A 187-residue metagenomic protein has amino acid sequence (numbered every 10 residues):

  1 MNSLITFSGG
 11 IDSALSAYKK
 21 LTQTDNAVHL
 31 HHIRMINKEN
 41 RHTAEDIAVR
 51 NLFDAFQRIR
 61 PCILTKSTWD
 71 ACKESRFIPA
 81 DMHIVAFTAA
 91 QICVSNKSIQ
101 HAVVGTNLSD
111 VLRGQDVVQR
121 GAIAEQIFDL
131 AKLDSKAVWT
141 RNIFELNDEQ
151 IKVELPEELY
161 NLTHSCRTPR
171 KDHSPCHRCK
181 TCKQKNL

Functional and structural regions predicted by a protein language model:
M1-L187: Nucleotide-activated chemistry modules centered on ATP-dependent adenylation/adenylyltransferase
